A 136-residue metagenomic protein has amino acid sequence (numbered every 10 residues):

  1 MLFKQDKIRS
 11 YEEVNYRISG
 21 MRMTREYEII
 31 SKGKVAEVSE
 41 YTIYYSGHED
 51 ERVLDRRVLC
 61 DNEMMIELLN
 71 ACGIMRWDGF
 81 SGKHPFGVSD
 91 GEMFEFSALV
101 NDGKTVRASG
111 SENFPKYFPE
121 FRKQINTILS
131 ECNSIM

Functional and structural regions predicted by a protein language model:
M1-M23, D50, L54-L59, E63-M64 (+1 more regions): Short, well-ordered, aromatic-rich surface patches in folded extracellular/luminal domains
R25-E49: Short, flexible N-terminal segments of the mature chain
